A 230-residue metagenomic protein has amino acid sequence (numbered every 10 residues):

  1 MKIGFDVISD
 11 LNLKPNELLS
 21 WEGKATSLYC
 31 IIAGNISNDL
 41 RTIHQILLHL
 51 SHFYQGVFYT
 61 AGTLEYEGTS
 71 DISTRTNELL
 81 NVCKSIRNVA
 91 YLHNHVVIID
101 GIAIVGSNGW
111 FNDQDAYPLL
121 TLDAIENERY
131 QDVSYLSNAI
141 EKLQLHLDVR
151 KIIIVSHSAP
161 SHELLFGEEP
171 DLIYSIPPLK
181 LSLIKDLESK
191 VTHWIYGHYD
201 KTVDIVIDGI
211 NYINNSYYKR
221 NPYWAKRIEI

Functional and structural regions predicted by a protein language model:
M1-D6, V96-G106, R150-K151, V206-Y212: Beta-strand-turn-beta hairpins that frame and shape the catalytic cleft of phosphate-ester-processing enzymes
M1-T60, Y66-T74, I230: N-terminal active-site segment of His-dependent metallophosphoesterases
K2, L181-K190, D200-I230: Binuclear metal-dependent phosphoesterase catalytic core
V7-D10, C30-N35, F58-T63, A90-N94 (+3 more regions): Active-site neighborhood of phospho(di)ester-bond hydrolases with catalytic His/Asp-centered motifs
N12-L19, S37-T42, L64-D71, V96-I99 (+4 more regions): Active-site environment of divalent metal-dependent phosphoester hydrolases
T69-H95: Glycine/small-residue-rich loop that forms an oxyanion/phosphate-binding "nest" at active or ligand-binding sites
I102-L147, Y174-L181: Binuclear metal-dependent hydrolase catalytic cores centered on His/Asp/Glu-rich metal-binding motifs
L147-K190: Active-site-proximal segments of metal-dependent phosphoesterases and phosphodiesterases across multiple
